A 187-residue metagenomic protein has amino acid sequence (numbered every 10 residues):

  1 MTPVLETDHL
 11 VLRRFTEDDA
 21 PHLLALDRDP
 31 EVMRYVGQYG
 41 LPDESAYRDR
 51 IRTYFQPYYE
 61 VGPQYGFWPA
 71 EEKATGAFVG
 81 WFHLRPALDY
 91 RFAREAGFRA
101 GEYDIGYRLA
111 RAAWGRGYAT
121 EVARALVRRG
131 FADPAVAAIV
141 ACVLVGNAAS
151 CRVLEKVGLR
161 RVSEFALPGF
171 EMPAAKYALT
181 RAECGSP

Functional and structural regions predicted by a protein language model:
M1-A112, A125-R129, D133, A138 (+2 more regions): GNAT-family acyltransferases
G115-T120: Glycine-rich acyl-CoA binding loop
A141-C151: Conserved beta-strand-loop-alpha-helix junction that forms the acyl-donor binding cleft
L154: Conserved active-site tyrosine of GNAT-family acetyltransferases
V157: Structured interaction and signal-relay segments at domain junctions
